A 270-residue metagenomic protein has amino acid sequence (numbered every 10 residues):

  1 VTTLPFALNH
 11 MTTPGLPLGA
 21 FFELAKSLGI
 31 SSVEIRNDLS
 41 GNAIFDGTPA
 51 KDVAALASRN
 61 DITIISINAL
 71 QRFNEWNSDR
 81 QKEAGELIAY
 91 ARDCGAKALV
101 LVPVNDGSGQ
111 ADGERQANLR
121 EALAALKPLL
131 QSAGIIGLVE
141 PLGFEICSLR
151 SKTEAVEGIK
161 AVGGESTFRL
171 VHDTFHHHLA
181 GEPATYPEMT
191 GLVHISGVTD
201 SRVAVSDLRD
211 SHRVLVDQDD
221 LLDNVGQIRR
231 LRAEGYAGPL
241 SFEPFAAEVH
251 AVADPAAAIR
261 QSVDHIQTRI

Functional and structural regions predicted by a protein language model:
V1-A7, G15-S31, A54, S58-D61 (+2 more regions): Histidine-acidic metal/acid-base catalytic patches
S31, I35-E121, H176, V214 (+4 more regions): Structural motif corresponding to the early beta-alpha repeats
I35, I64-S66, V139, H172 (+1 more regions): Hydrophobic residues in well-ordered beta-strands that form the structural core
I64-N68, I136, S206: Short, basic/glycine-rich phosphate-binding loops at helix/coil junctions that contact nucleotide phosphates
V104, P141-L142, E243-F245: Short, well-ordered beta-to-alpha junction loops that form the rim of enzyme active sites and present histidine/acidic
E121-L142: Catalytic cores of phosphodiester-bond-cleaving enzymes
I136-C147, V171-F175: Aromatic-lined carbohydrate-recognition surfaces of secreted/lumenal glycan-active proteins
